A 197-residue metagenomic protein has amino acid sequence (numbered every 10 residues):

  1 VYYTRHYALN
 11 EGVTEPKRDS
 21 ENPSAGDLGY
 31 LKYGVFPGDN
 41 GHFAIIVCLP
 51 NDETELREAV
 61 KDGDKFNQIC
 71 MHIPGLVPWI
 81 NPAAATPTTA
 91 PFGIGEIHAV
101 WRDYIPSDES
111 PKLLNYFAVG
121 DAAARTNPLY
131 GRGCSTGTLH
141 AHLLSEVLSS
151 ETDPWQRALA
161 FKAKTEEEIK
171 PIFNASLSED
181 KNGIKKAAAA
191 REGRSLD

Functional and structural regions predicted by a protein language model:
V1-R18: Central beta-strand plus flanking loop segment that forms part of the substrate or channel wall within the catalytic
H6-E11, P37-D39, L49, A123: Short, flexible loop/turn elements at secondary-structure junctions
S20-E53, L177: Active-site substrate-recognition segment that forms the wall of the catalytic cavity or substrate channel
N51-A160, K164-E168, I172-A175: FAD/FMN-dependent oxidoreductases across multiple families
E166, K185-K186: Long, charged, low-complexity terminal extensions
L177-I184: A glycine-rich helix N-cap at a beta->alpha junction
A187-R191: Eukaryote-specific, cytoplasm-facing alpha-helical/coiled-coil scaffolding segments in long proteins
G193-D197: C-terminal lid/capping helical subdomain adjacent to the catalytic/cofactor pocket in oxidative enzymes
